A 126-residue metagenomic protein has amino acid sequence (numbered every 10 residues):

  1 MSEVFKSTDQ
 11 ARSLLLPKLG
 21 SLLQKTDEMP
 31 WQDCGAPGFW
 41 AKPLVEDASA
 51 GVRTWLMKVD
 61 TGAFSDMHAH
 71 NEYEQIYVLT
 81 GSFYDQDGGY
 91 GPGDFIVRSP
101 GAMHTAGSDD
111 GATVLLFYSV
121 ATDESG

Functional and structural regions predicted by a protein language model:
M1-A50: A short, N-terminal "cap"/entry segment at the start of jelly-roll beta-barrel domains of the cupin/DSBH fold
A41-P43, T54-K58, Q75, F95-V97 (+1 more regions): Conserved hydrophobic/aromatic beta-strand scaffold that supports enzyme active sites
P43, V59-H70, V120: Short beta-strand/loop turn elements enriched in aromatics
D60-T61, A69-Q86: Glycine- and acidic-residue-biased ligand/ion/polar-headgroup-sensing regions
Y84-T105: Short acidic-glycine-tyrosine-enriched beta hairpin
P100-S125: Ligand-binding loop in jelly-roll beta-barrel domains
